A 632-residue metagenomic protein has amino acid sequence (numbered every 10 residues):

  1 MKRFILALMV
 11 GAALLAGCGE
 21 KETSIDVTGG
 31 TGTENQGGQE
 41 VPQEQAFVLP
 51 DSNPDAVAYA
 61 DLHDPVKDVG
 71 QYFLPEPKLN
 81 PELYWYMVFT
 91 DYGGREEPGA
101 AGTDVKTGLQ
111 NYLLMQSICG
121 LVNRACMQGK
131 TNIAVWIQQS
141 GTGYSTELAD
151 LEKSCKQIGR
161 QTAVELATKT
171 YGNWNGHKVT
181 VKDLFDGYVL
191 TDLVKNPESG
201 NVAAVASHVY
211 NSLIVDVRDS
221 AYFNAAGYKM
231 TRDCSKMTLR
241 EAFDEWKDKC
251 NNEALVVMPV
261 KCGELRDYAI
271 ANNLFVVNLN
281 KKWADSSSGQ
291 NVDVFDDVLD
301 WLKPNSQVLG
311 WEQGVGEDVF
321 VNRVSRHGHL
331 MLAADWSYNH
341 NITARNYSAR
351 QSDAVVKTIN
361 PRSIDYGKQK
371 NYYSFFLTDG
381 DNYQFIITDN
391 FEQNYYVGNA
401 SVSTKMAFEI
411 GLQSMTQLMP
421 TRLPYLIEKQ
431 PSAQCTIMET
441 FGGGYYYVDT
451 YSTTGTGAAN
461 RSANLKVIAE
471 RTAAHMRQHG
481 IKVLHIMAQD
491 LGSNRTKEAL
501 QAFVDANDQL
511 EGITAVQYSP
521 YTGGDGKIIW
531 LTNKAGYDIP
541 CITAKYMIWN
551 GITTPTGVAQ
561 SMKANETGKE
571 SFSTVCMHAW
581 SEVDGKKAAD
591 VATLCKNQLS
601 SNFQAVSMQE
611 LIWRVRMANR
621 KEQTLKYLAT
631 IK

Functional and structural regions predicted by a protein language model:
F4-A7, L14-Q43: Bacterial Sec-dependent N-terminal signal peptides
P42-Y347: Preference for solvent-exposed, low-hydrophobicity sequence contexts
D192, N371-G380, L412-Q413, M438-Y445 (+1 more regions): Short loop/turn segments at strand-loop or loop-helix junctions that form parts of catalytic or ligand-binding pockets
D293-G310, T378-I387, Q393-S403, M415 (+1 more regions): Catalytic grooves of carbohydrate-active enzymes
L330-V355, M608-K632: A recurrent domain-boundary module in secreted/ectodomain proteins
Y338-I427: Active-site beta->alpha N-cap acidic-glycine motif
G411-A474, Q478-I481: Substrate-binding cleft of extracellular glycoside hydrolase catalytic domains
